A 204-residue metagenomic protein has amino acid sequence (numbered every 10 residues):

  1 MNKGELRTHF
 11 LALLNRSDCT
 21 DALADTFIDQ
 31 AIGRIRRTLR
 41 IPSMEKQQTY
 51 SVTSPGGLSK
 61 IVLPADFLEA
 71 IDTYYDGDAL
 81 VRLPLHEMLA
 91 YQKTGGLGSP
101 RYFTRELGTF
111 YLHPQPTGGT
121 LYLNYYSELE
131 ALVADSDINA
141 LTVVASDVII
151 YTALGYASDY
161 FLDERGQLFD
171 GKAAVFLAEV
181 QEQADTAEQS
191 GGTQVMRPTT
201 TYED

Functional and structural regions predicted by a protein language model:
M1-D204: Glycine-enriched, solvent-exposed interface loops adjoining structured elements
